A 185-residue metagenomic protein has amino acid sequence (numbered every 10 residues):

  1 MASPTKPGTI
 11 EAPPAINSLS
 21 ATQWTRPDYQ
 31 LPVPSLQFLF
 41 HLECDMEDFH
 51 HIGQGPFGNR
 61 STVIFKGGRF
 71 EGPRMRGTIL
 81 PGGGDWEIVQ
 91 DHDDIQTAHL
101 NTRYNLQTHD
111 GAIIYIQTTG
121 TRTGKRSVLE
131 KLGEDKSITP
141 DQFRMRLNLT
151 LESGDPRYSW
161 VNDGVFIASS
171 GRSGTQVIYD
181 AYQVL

Functional and structural regions predicted by a protein language model:
A2-L185: Beta-strand-enriched cores of mature, soluble protein domains
